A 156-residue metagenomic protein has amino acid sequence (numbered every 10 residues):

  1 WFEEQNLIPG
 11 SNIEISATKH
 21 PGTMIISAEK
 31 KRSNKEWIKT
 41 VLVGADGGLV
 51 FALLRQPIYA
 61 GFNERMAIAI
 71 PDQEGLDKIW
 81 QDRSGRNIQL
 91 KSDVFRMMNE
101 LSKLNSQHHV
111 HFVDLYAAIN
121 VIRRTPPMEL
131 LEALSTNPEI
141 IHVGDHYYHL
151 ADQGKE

Functional and structural regions predicted by a protein language model:
W1-E156: Acidic, low-complexity intrinsically disordered regions
